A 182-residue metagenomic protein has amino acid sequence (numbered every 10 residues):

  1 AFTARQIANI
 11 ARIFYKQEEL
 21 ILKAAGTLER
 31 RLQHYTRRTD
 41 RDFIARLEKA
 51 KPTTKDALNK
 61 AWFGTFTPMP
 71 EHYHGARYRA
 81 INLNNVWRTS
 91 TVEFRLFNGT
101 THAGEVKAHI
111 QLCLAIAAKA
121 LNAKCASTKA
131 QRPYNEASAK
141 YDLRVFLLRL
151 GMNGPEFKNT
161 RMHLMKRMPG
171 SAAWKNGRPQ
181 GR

Functional and structural regions predicted by a protein language model:
F2-R182: C-terminal accessory/tail domains of diverse enzymes
